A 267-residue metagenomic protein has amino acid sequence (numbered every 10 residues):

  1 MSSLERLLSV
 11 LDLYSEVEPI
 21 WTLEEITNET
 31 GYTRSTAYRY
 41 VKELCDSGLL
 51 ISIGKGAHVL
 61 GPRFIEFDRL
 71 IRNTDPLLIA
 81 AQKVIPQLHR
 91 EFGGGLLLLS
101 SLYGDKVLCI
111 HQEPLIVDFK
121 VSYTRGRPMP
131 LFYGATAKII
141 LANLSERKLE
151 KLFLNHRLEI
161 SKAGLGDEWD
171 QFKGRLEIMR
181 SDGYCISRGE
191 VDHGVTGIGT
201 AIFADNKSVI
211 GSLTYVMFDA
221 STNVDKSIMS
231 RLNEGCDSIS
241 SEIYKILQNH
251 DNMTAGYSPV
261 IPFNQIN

Functional and structural regions predicted by a protein language model:
M1-I71, S241, K245, Q265-I266: N-terminal helix-turn-helix
M1-T22, P86-C109, E234-V260: An N-terminal domain-start capping segment
L60-N155: Amphipathic alpha-helical effector-binding/dimerization core of metabolite-sensing transcriptional regulators
V121-V191, N267: Short, solvent-exposed recognition segments
H193-G194, I210-N267: Juxtadomain coupling helices with adjacent low-complexity linkers
T196-T200: Short hydrophobic beta-strand micro-motif common in sensory/regulatory domains
I202-D205: Sensor-regulatory modules in signal-transduction proteins
